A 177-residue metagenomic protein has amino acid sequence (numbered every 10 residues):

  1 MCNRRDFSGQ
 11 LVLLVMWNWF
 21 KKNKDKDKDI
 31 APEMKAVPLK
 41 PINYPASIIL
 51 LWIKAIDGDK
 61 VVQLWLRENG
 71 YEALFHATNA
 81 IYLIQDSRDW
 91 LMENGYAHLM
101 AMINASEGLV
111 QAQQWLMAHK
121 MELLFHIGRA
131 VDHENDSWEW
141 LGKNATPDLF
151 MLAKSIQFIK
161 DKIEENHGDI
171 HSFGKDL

Functional and structural regions predicted by a protein language model:
F7-S8: N-terminal export leaders
L11: Cationic, low-complexity basic patches in intrinsically disordered or flexible, solvent-exposed regions
W17-L177: Ankyrin repeat (ANK) tandem alpha-helical domains that serve as protein-protein interaction scaffolds, prominent
